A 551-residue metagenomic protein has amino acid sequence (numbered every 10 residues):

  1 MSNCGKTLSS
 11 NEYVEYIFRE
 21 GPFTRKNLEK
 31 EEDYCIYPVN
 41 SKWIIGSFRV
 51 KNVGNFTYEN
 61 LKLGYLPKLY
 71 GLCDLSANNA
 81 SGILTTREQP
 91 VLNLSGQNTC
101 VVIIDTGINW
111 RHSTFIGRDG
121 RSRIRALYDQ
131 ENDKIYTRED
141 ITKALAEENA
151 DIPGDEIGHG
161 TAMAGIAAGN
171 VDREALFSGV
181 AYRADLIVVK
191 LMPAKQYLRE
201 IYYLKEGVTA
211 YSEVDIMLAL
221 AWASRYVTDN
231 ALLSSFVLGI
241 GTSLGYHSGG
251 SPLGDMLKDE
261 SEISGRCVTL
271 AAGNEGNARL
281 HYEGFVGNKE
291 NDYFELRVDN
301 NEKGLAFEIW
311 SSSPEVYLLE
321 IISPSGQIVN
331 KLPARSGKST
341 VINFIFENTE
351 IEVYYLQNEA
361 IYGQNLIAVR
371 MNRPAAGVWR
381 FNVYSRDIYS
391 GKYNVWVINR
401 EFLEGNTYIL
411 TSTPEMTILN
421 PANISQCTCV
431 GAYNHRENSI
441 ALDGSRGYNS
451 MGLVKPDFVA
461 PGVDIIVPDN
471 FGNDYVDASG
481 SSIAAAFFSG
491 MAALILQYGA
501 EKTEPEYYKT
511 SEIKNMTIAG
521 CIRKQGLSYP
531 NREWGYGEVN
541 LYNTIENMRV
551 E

Functional and structural regions predicted by a protein language model:
S2-E12, F18-C100, G107-R123, G377 (+2 more regions): Autoinhibitory propeptides
L66-L69, L218-S248, A271-A272, R386: Short acidic, glycine-rich surface-loop motifs adjacent to enzyme active sites
P90-I141, L145, N149-S212, P314-E315 (+4 more regions): Subtilisin-like serine protease catalytic core
I108-T161, G165, L198, N230 (+2 more regions): Active-site core segment of subtilase-fold serine proteases
Y128-E139, A278-Q364, L410-A493: Extracellular S/T/G-rich loop segment that most often corresponds to the catalytic His/Ser-adjacent loop
A164-A167, I187-K195, S224-F236, I240-S243 (+2 more regions): Hydrolase catalytic cores
S235, L253-G287, N540-L541: Catalytic cores of secreted or luminal carbohydrate-active enzymes
D259-S261, D387-A432: C-terminal edge strands of extracellular/lumenal beta-sandwich accessory domains
